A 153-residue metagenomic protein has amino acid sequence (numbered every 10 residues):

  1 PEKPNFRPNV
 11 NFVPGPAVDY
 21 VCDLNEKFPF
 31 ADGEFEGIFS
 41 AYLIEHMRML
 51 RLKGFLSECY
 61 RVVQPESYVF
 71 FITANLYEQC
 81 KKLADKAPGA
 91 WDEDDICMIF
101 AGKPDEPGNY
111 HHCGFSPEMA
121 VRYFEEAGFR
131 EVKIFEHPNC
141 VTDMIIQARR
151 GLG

Functional and structural regions predicted by a protein language model:
P1-K81, I146-G151: Conserved SAM-binding loop
L50-Q64, Y68-G153: S-adenosyl-L-methionine-dependent methyltransferase catalytic module, highlighting the catalytic core
